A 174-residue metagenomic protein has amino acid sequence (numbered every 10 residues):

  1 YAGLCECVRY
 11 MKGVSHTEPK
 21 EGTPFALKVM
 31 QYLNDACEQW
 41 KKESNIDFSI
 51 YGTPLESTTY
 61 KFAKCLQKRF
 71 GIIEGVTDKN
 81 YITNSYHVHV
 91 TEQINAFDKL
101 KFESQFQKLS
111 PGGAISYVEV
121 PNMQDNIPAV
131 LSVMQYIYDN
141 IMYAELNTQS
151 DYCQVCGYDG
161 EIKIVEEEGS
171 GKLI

Functional and structural regions predicted by a protein language model:
Y1-I174: Long, C-terminal-biased catalytic regions of enzyme "large/alpha" subunits
